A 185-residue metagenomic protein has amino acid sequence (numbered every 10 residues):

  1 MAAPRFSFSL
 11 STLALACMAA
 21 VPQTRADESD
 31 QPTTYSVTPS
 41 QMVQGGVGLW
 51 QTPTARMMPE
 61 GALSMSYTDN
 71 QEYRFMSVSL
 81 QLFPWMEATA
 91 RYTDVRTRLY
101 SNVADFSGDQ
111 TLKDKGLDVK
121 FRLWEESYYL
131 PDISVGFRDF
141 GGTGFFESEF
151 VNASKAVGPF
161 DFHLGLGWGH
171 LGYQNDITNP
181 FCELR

Functional and structural regions predicted by a protein language model:
M1-T38, M42: Cleavable N-terminal export/targeting peptides
A26-S148, V157-F160, G169-Y173, F181-E183: Transmembrane beta-barrel domains of Gram-negative outer membranes and organellar outer membranes
